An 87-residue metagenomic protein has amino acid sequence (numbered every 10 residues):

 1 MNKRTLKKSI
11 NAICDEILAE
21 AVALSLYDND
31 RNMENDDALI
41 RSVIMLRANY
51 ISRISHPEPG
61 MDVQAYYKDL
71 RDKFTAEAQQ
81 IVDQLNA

Functional and structural regions predicted by a protein language model:
M1-D30: N-terminal acidic leader/helix
N35, R41, M45, N49-A87: Low-complexity intrinsically disordered segments
